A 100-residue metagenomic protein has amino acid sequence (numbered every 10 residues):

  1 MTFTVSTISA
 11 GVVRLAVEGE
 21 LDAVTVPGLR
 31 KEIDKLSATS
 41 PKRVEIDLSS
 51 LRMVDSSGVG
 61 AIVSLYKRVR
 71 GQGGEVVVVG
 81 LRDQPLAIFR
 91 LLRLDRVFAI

Functional and structural regions predicted by a protein language model:
M1-A16: Short beta-strand/loop segment at the start of cytosolic alpha/beta domains
E20-V97: Amphipathic alpha-helical interaction surfaces in cytosolic regulatory modules
